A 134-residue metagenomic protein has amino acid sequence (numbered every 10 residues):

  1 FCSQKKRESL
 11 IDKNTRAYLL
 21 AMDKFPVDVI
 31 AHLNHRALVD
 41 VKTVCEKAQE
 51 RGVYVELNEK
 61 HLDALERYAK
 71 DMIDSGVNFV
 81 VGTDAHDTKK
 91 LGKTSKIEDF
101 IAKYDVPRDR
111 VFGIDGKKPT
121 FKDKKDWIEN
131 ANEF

Functional and structural regions predicted by a protein language model:
F1-Q4, L33-R36, N58-L62, D84-T88 (+1 more regions): Active-site beta-loop-alpha junctions enriched in small/polar residues
F1-V53, F100-F112, F121-F134: Extended substrate/RNA-proximal surfaces in nucleic-acid metabolism proteins
S9-I11, E59-G76, K125: Short, motif-level signal for alpha-helix interfacial/capping segments enriched in acidic residues and aromatics/proline
V29-A31, V55-L57, F79-T83: Hydrophobic faces of well-ordered beta-strands that scaffold small-molecule active sites in alpha/beta enzyme cores
A37-V44, A64-Y68, L91-S95: Active-site-adjacent beta->alpha loops and helix N-cap segments on the catalytic face of soluble alpha/beta enzymes
D71-D74, N78, D99, K103: Short basic/hydrophobic patches in alpha-helices and adjacent helix-turn junctions that form amphipathic surface motifs
V77-G92: Short acidic/histidine-rich active-site segments
K90-G92, E98, D109-G116: Catalytic core of soluble alpha/beta enzymes
